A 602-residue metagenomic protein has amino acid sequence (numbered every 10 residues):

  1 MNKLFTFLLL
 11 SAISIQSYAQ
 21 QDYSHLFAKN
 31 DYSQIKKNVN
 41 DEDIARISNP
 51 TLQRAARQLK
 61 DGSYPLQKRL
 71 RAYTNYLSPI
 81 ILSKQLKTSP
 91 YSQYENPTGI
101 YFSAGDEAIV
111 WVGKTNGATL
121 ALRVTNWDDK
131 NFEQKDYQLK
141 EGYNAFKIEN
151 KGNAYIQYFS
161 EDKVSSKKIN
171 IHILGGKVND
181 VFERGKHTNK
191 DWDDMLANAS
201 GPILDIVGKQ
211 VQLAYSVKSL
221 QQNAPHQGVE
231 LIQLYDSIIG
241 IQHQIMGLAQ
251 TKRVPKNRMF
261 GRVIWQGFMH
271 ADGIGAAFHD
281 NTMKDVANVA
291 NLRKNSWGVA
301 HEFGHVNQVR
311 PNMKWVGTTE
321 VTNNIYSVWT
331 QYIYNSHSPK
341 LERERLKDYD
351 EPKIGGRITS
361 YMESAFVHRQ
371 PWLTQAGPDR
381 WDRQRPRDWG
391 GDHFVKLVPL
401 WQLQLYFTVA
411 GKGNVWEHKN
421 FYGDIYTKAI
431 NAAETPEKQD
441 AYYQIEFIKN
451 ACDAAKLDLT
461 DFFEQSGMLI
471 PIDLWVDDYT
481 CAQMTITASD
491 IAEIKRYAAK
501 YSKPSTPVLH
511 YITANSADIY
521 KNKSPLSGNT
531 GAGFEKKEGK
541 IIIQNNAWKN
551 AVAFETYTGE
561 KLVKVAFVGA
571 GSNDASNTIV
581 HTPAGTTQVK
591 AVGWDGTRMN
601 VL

Functional and structural regions predicted by a protein language model:
N2-L8: Sec-dependent signal peptide recognition, specifically the positively charged N-region followed immediately by
L10-S17: Hydrophobic h-region of N-terminal signal peptides that target proteins for export in Gram-negative bacteria
Q20-R69, Y73, P399-L526: Pan-zinc metallopeptidase signature
Q21-V181, E538-L602: Beta-strand-enriched, solvent-exposed domains that form extended recognition/catalytic surfaces
T88-Y94, D136-L139, R184-N198, Y442-E446: Short linear interaction motifs
S160-K209: Exposed low-complexity, polar/acidic, P/S/T/G-rich flexible segments that act as propeptides, protease-susceptible
W192-D193, P202-V409, I425-Y426, A432 (+1 more regions): Catalytic cores of extracellular degradative/oxidative enzymes
K523-A547: Pro/Thr/Ser/Gly-rich low-complexity, intrinsically disordered linker/stalk tracts
